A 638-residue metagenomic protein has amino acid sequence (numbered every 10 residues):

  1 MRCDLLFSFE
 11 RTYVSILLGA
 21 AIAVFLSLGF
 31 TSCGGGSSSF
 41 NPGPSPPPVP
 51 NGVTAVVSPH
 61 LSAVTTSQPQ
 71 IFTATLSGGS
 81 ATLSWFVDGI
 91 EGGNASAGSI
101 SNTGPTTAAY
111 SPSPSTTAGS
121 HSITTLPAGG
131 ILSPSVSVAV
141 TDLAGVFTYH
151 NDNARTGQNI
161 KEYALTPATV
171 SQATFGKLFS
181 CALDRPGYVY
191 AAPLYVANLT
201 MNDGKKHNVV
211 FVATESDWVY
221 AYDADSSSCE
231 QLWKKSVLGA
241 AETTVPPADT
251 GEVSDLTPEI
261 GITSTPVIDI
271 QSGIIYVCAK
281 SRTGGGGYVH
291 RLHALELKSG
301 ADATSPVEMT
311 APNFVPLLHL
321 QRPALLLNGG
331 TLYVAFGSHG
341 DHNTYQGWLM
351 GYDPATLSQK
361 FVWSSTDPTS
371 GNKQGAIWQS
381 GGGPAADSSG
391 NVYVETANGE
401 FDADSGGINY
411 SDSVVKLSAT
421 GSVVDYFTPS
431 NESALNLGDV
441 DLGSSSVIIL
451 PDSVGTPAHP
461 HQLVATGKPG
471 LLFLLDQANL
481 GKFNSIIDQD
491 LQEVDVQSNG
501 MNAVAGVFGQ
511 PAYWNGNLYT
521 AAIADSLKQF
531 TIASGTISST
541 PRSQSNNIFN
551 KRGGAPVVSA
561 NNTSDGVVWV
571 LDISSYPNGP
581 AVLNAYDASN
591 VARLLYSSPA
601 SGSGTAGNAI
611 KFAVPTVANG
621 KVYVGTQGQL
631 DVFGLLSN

Functional and structural regions predicted by a protein language model:
A23-T54, S135-V138: Bacterial Sec-dependent N-terminal signal peptides
V57, F86-S111, S115: Low-complexity "stalk/linker" and mucin-like segments enriched in Ser/Thr/Pro/Ala/Gly
S62-Q68: Short, solvent-exposed loop/linker segments at the N-terminal edge of repeated beta-sheet extracellular domains
P69-T75: A short beta-strand segment in extracellular, disulfide-stabilized domains
Q70, A118-I123: Exposed beta-strand face motif in extracellular beta-rich ectodomains
S77-G79: Short glycine/proline-centered coil/turn motifs in the loop regions of extracellular beta-sandwich domains
A128-P134: Short, exposed coil/turn segments at beta-strand boundaries within extracellular/luminal domains
T141-S418, S422-S453, H461-K482, F508-F530 (+4 more regions): Mobile, glycine-rich extracellular loop/lid and propeptide segments that shape or gate substrate/ligand access
